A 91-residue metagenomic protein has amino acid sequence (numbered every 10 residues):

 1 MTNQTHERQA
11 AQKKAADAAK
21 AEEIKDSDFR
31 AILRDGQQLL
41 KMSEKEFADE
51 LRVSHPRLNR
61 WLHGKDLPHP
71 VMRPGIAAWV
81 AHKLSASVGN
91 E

Functional and structural regions predicted by a protein language model:
M1-E7, L67: General nucleic-acid-binding
E7, Q12-L40, A77, S87: A short, Lys/Arg-rich alpha-helix, primarily the initiator
G36-Q37, E50, P68, G75: Small side chains
Q38, R52, H63-K65, A81: Residue-level detection of the helix-turn-helix DNA-binding "recognition helix"
K41-N59: Short alpha-helical DNA-recognition segment
N59-R60, A77: Key DNA-contacting residues within the recognition helix of helix-turn-helix
P70-N90: DNA major-groove recognition helix of helix-turn-helix/homeodomain DNA-binding modules
